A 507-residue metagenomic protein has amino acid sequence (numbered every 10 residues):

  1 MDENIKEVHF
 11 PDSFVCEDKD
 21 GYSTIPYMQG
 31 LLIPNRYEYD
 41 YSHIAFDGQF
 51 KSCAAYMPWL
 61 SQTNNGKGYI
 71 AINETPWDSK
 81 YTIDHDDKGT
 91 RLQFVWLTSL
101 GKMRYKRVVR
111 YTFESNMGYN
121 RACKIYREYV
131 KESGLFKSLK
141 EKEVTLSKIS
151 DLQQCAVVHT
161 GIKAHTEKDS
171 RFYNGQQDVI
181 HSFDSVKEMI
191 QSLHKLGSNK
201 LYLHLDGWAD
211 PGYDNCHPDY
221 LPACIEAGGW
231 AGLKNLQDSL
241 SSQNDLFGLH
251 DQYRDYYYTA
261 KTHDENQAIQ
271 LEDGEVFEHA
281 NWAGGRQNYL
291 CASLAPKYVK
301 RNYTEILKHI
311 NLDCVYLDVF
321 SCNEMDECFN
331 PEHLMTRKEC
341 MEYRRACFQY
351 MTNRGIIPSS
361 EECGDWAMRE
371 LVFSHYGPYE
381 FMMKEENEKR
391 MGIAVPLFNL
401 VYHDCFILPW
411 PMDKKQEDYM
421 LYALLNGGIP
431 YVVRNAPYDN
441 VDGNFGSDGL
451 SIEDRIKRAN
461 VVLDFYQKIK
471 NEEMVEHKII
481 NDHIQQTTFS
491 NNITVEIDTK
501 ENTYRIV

Functional and structural regions predicted by a protein language model:
M1-Y202, W208, A227, Q243-L246: Carbohydrate-recognition beta-sandwich/jelly-roll modules in extracellular/periplasmic carbohydrate-active proteins
D12, L32, F50, M57-T63 (+7 more regions): Hydrophobic, Leu/Ile/Phe/Ala-enriched alpha-helical segments that form helix-helix packing faces
D20-S23, D84-H85, C216-P218, T262 (+3 more regions): Surface-exposed beta-strand edges and their flanking turn/coil or helix-capping segments
Y22-Y27, L32-I33, N215, Y220-P222 (+2 more regions): General N-terminal targeting signals
S79, V95-M117, S170-V179, A260 (+2 more regions): Active-site-proximal substrate-binding groove within the catalytic cores of carbohydrate-active enzymes
N120, K124, D184, A231-N235 (+3 more regions): Generic alpha-helical secondary structure signal
I149-K300, K308-V315, S321-H333: Aromatic-lined carbohydrate-binding/catalytic grooves of carbohydrate-active enzymes
